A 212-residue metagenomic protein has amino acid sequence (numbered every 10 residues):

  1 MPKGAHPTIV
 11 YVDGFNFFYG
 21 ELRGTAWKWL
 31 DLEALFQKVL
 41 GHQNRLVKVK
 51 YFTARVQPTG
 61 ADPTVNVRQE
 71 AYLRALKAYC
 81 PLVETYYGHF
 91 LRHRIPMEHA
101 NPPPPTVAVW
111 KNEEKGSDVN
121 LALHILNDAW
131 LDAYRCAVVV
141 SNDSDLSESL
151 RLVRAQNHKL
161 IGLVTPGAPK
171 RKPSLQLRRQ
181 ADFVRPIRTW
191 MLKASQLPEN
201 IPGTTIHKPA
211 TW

Functional and structural regions predicted by a protein language model:
M1-W110, Q156, L160, V164-A168: Domain-level signal for Mg2+-assisted phosphodiester chemistry and nucleotide/NA-binding surfaces in nucleic-acid
Y86-W212: Nuclease catalytic cores that cleave nucleic-acid phosphodiester bonds, predominantly acidic two-metal-ion
